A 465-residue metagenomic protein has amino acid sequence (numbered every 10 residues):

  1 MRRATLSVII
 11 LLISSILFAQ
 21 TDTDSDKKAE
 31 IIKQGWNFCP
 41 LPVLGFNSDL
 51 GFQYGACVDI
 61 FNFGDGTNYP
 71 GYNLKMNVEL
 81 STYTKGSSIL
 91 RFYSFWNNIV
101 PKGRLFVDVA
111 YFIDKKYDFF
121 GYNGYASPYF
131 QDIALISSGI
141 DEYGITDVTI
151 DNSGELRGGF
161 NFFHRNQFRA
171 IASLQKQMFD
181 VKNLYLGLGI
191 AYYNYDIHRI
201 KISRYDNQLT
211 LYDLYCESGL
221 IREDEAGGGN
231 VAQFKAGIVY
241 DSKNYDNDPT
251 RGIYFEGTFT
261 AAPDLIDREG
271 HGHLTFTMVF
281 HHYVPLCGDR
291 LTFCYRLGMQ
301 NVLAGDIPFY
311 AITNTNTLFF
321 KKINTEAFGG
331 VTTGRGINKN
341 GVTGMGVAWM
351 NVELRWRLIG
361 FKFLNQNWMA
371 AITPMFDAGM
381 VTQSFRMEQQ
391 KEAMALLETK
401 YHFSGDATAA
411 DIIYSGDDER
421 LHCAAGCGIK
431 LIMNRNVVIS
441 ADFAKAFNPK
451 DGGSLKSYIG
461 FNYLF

Functional and structural regions predicted by a protein language model:
T23-N37, G64-N73, I99-F106, F179-Y185 (+8 more regions): Short loop/turn motifs that connect adjacent beta-strands in outer-membrane beta-barrel proteins
E30-F38, F46-N230, F328, A446 (+1 more regions): Gram-negative/organellar outer-membrane beta-barrel architecture
F38, Y54-A56, S88-F92, N166-A172 (+7 more regions): Hydrophobic, lipid-facing positions within transmembrane beta-strands of outer-membrane proteins
F38-P40, L74-V78, R104-V109, L184-L188 (+8 more regions): Transmembrane beta-strands of outer-membrane beta-barrel proteins
A56-V78, K235-V279, G426-F443: Surface-exposed extracellular loop regions of Gram-negative outer-membrane beta-barrel proteins
D59-F61, F95-N97, S173-Q177, G237-D241 (+4 more regions): Transmembrane beta-barrel domains of outer membrane proteins
F61-D65, E79-K85, D114-K116, Y193-I197 (+7 more regions): Sequence/structural signature of outer-membrane beta-barrel proteins
D224, F234-G237, Y245-L364, T382 (+1 more regions): C-terminal outer-membrane beta-barrel translocator/porin domains of Gram-negative envelope proteins and their
